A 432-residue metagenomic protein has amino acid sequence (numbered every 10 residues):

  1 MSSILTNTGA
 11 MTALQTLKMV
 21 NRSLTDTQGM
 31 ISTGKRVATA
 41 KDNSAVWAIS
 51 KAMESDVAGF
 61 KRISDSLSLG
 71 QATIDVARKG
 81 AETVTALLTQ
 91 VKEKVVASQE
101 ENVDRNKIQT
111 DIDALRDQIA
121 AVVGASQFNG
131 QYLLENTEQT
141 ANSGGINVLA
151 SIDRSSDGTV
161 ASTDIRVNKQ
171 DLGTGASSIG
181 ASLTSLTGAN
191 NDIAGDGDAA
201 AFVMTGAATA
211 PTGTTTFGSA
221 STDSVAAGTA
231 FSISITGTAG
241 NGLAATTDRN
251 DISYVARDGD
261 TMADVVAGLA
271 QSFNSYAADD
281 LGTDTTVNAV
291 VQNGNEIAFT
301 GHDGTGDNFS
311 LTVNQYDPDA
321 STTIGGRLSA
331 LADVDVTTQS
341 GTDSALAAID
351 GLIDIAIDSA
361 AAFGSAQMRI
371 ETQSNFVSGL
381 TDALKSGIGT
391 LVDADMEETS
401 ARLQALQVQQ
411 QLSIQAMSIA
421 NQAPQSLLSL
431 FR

Functional and structural regions predicted by a protein language model:
S2-A10, T39, K51, S55 (+3 more regions): Amphipathic alpha-helical coiled-coil/heptad-repeat segments
S2-M19, S23, A405: Alpha-helical coiled-coil
D42: Catalytic-site-adjacent helices and loops of nucleotide signaling machinery
S386-A401: Charged, solvent-exposed structural "stalk/scaffold" segments of large extracytoplasmic/peripheral assemblies
